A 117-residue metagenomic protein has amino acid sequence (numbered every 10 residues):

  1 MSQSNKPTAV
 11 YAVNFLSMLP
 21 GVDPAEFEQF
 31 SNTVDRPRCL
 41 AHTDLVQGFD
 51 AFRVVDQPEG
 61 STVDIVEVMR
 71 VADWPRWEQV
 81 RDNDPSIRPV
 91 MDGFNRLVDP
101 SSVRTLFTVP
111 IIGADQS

Functional and structural regions predicted by a protein language model:
M1-N5, R53-Q57: Short beta-strand/turn micro-motifs at beta-sheet edges
A9-S17, V66: Active-site-flanking beta-strand signature of metal-NTP-handling nucleotidyl enzymes and homologous cyclase-like
S17-M18, V71: Short beta-strand segments enriched in hydrophobic/aromatic residues within well-folded beta-rich domains
L19-E28: Short, surface-exposed ligand-recognition loops at beta-strand->loop->(often short) alpha-helix junctions that present
D35: Extended, Lys/Arg-rich, non-catalytic nucleic-acid recognition/anchoring regions of very large nucleic-acid-interacting
R38-G48, G60-D64, V68-F107: An amphipathic, aromatic/His-enriched active-site/gating alpha helix that lines ligand/cofactor pockets
V55-T62, G113-D115: Acidic pyrophosphate-coordinating catalytic loop
